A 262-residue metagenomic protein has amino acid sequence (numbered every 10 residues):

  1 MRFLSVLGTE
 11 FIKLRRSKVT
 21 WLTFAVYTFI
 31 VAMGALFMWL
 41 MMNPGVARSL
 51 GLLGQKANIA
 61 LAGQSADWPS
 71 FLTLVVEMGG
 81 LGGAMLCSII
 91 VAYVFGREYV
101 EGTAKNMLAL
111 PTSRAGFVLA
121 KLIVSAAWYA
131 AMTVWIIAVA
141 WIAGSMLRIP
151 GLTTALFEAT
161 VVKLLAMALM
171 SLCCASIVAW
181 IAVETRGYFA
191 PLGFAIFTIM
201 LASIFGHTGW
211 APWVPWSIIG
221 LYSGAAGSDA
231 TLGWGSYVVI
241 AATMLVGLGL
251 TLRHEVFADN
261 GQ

Functional and structural regions predicted by a protein language model:
M1-T28: Aromatic- and glycine-rich beta-strand/loop motifs that create alpha-glucan
K18-T20, S113-A115, L119, L156 (+2 more regions): Membrane-helix interface segments
Y27-C87, L119-T185, G224-V239: Secretory targeting signals
M33-P44, T185-L221: Transmembrane helix segments
C87-V91, A104, V139, I177-V178 (+2 more regions): Hydrophobic/aromatic residues in alpha-helical transmembrane segments
A92-A126: Helix-loop-helix units of permease transmembrane domains in multi-pass membrane transporters, especially ABC
R97, L110, W141, S145 (+3 more regions): Transmembrane helix-loop junction
A242-Q262: Junction motif at the cytosolic side of a transmembrane helix
